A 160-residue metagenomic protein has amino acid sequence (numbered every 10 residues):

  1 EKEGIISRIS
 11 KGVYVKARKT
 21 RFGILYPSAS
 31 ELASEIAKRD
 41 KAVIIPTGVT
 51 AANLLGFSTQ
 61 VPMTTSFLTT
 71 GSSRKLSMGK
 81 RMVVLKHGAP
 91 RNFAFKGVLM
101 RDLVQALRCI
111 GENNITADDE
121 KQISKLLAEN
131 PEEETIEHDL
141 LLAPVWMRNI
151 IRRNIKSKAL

Functional and structural regions predicted by a protein language model:
E1-I36: Short beta-edge/loop segments at beta->alpha junctions of small alpha/beta modules that act as binding/recognition
G4-I5, A42, R74: Residue-level detector of beta-strand structural context in well-folded domains
R18, G48-V49: Active-site nucleotide-donor binding segment shared across nucleotidyl transfer reactions
T20, K38-A42, A94: A short glycine-/small-residue-rich loop at the edge of a beta-strand within enzyme catalytic domains
P27-T47, N53-V61: Helix-adjacent hinge/juxtasegments
S28, G79-M82, P131: Short alpha-helix boundary/capping motifs
T50-E120: Conserved, surface-exposed functional patches that form binding/active-site neighborhoods
G88-L160: Hydrophobic alpha-helical interaction segments
